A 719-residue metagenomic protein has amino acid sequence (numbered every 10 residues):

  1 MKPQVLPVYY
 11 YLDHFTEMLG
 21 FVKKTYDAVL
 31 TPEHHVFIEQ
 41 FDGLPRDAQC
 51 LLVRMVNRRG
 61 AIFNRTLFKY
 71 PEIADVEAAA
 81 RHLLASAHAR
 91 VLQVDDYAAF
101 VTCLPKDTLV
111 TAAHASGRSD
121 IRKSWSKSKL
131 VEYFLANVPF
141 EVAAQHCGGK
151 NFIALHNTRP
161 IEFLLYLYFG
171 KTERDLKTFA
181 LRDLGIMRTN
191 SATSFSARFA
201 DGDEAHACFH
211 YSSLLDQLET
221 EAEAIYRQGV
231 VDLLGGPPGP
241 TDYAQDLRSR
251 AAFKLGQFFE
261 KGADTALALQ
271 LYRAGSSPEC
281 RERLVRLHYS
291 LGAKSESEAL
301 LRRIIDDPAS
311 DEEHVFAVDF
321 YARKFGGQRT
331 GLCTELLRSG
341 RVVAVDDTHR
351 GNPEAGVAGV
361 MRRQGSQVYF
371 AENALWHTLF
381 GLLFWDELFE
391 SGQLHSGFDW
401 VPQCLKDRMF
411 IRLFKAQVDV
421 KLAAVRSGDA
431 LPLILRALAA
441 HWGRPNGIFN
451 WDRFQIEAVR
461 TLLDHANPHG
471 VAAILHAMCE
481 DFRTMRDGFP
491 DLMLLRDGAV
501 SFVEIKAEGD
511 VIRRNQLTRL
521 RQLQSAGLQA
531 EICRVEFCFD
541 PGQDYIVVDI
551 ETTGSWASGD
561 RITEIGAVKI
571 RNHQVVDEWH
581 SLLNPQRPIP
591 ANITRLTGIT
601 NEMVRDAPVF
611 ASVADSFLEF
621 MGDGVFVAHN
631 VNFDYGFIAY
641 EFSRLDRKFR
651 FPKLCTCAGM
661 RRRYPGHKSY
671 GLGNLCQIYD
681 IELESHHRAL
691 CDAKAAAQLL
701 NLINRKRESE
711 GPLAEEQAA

Functional and structural regions predicted by a protein language model:
K2-C50, R54-F259, D307, Y321-A466 (+2 more regions): N-terminal alpha-helical interaction modules that lie
R59-F63, C479, R486, D497-R514: Short beta-strand-loop-alpha-helix junction that forms the active-site gateway of nucleic-acid-processing nucleases
L83, A499-R534, P588-I589, C655: Basic, amphipathic alpha-helical patches used to engage nucleic acids or provide basic targeting signals, exemplified
P240-Q328: Alpha-helical protein-protein interaction scaffolds
F454-A458, L462-I474, D491-G509, L523: Conserved catalytic cores of phosphodiester-cleaving nucleases, focusing on short active-site segments
V535-P652, P665-H687: Conserved non-catalytic scaffold segment of RNase H-like nuclease domains
I678, A697-A719: Acidic two-metal-ion nuclease catalytic site recognized across multiple nuclease folds, prominently DnaQ/RNase D-T
